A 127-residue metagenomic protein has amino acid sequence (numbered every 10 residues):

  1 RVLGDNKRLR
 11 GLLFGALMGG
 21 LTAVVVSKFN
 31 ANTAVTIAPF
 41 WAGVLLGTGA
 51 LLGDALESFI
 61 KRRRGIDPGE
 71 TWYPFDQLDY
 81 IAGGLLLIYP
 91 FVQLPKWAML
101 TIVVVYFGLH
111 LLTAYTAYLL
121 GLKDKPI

Functional and structural regions predicted by a protein language model:
R1-L87, K96-I127: Interhelical loop and helix-boundary elements at the membrane-water interface of polytopic inner-membrane proteins
